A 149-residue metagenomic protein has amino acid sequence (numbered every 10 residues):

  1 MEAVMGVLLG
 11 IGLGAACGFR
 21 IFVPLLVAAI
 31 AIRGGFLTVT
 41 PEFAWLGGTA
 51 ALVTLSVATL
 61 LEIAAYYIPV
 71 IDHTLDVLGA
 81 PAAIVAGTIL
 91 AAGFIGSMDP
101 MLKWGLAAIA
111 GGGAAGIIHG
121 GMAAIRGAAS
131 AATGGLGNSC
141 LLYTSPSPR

Functional and structural regions predicted by a protein language model:
M1-M5, I32-L46, A91-L106: Helix-coil boundary and interhelical linker segments in multi-pass alpha-helical membrane proteins
A15-A31: The first (N-terminal) embedded transmembrane alpha-helix
R20-F22, A44-S56, G79-A80: Helical membrane-embedded segments and adjacent short helical loop/helix-boundary regions of multi-pass membrane
L60-D72, A124-A129: C-terminal ends of transmembrane helices
H73-I84: Cytoplasmic-side transmembrane-helix entry/capping segments in multi-pass membrane proteins
V85-G93, W104, A108-A124: Mid-bilayer segments of alpha-helical transmembrane spans in multi-pass integral membrane proteins that mediate
G105-I109, A129-L141: The feature identifies polytopic integral membrane transport proteins across all domains of life
Y143-P148: Conserved small/polar residues in nucleotide/adenosyl-binding loops
